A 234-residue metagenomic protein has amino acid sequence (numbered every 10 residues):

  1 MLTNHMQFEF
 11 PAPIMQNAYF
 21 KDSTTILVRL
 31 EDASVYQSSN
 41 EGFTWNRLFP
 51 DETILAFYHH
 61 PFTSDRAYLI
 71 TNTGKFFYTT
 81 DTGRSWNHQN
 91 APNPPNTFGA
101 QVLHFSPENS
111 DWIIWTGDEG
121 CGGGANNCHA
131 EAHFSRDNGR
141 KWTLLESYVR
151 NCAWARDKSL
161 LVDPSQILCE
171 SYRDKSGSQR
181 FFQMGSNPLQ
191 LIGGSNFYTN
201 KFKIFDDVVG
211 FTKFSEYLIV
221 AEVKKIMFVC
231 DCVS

Functional and structural regions predicted by a protein language model:
M1-S234: Extracellular glycan-interacting surfaces
